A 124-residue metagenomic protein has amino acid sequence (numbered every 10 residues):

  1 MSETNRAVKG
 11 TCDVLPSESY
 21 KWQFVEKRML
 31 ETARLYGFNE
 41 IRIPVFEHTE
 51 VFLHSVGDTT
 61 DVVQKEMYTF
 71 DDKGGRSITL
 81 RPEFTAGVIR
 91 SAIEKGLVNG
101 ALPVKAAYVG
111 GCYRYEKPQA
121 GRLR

Functional and structural regions predicted by a protein language model:
M1-R124: TRNA-recognition modules of translation machinery and tRNA-sensing kinases, especially anticodon-binding
